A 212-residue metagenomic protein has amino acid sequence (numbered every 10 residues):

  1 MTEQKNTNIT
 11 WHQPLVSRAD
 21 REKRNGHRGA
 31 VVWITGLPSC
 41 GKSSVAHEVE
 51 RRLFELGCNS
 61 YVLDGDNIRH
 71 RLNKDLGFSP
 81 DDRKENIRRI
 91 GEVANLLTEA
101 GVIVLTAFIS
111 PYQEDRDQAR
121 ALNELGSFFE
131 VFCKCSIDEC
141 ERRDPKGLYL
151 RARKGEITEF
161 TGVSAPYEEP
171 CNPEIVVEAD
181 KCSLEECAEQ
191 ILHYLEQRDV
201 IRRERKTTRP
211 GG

Functional and structural regions predicted by a protein language model:
M1-V31: Extreme N-terminal, non-catalytic leader segments that precede Walker-type/kinase nucleotide-binding cores
I34: Hydrophobic anchor at the beta1->P-loop junction of P-loop NTPases
P38: The conserved Walker
K42: Conserved lysine of the Walker
H47-N95, E99: Conserved substrate/cofactor phosphate-moiety recognition/catalytic segment in nucleotide-dependent phosphotransferases
V62, F128-F132, E174-V176: Conserved beta-strand scaffold positions in the cores of enzyme catalytic domains, especially in NTP/NDP-utilizing
R71-F78, A94-R153, E159: ATP-dependent NMP and nucleoside kinases share a basic, alpha-helical "lid"
K134-I137, R142-Q190, Q197-R209: Small-molecule kinase domains that catalyze NTP-dependent phosphoryl transfer to phosphate-bearing small molecules
